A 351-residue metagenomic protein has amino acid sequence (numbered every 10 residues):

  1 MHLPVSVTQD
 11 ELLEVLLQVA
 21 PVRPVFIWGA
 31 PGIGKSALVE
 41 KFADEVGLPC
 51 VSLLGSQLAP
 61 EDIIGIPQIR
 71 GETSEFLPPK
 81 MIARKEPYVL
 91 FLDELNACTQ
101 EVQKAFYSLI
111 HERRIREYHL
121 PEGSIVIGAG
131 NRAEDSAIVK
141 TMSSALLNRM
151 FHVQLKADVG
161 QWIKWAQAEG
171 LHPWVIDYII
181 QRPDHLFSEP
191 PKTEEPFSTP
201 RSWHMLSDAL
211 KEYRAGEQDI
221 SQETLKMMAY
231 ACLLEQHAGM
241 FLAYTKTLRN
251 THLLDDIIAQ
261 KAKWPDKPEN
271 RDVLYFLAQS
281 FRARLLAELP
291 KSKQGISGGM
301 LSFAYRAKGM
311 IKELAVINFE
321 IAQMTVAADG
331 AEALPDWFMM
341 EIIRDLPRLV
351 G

Functional and structural regions predicted by a protein language model:
M1, M81, M142, M150 (+7 more regions): Detector for methionine-enriched segments
M1-Q181: AAA+ P-loop NTPase catalytic core and its hallmark functional loops
F106-I110, Y275-L277, F281, A315 (+1 more regions): Conserved short hydrophobic patches within well-ordered secondary structure
D158-Q161, Q260, A333: Acidic, low-complexity intrinsically disordered regions
A168-K312, V316: Alpha-helical lid/collar subdomain of P-loop NTPases
E288-G351: C-terminal non-catalytic accessory extensions
